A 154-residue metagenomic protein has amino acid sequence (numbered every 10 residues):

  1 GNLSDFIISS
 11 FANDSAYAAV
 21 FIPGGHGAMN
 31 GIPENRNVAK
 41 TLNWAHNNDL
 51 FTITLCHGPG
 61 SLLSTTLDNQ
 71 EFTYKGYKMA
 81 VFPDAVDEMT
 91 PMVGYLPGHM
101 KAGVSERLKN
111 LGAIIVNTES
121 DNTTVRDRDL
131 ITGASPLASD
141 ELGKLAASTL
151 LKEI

Functional and structural regions predicted by a protein language model:
G1-I154: Active-site-adjacent pocket-lining segments in enzyme domains
